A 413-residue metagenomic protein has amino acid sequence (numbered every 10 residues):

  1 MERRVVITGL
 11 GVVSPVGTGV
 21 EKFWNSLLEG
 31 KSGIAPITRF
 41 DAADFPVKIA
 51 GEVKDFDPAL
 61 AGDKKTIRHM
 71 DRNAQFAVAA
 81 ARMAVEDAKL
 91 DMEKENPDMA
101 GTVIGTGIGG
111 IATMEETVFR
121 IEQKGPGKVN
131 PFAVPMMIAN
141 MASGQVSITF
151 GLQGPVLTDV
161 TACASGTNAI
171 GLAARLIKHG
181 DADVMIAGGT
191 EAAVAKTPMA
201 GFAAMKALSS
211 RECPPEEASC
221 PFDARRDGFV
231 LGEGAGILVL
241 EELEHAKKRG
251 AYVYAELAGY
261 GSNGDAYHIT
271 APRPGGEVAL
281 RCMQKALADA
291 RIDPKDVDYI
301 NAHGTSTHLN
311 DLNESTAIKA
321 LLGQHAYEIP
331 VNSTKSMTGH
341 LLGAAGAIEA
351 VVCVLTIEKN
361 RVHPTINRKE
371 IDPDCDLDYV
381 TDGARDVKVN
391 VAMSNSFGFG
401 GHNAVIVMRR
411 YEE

Functional and structural regions predicted by a protein language model:
M1-I7, K94-P97, A290-D296, A326-Y327 (+1 more regions): Flexible, low-complexity linker/loop segments at domain and module junctions
R4-T8, A35, C213-A290, Y299 (+1 more regions): Condensing-enzyme catalytic core mediating Claisen C-C bond formation in acyl metabolism
I7, K22-W24, L28-T161, T190-G201 (+1 more regions): Conserved beta-ketoacyl condensing-enzyme motif
E21-L28, A112-P126, L176-H179, M199-E212 (+3 more regions): A glycine- and small-aliphatic-rich helix-loop capping segment at beta-alpha/alpha-beta transitions that lines
A77-L90, A139-S143, S147-F150, P155-E191 (+3 more regions): Active-site-proximal alpha-helical scaffold in enzymes
A84-N96, A246-V253, M283-Y299, L321-H325: Phosphate/pyrophosphate-binding loops at sites that engage ATP/ADP/AMP, CoA/4′-phosphopantetheine, polyphosphate
Q123-N130, G171, R175, E191-K248 (+2 more regions): Glycine-/small-residue-rich "gating" segment that lines the acyl/pantetheine channel and substrate pocket
D181-D227, Y260-P274, G304-D311, E328-D378: Acyl-CoA/ACP chain-elongation machinery
